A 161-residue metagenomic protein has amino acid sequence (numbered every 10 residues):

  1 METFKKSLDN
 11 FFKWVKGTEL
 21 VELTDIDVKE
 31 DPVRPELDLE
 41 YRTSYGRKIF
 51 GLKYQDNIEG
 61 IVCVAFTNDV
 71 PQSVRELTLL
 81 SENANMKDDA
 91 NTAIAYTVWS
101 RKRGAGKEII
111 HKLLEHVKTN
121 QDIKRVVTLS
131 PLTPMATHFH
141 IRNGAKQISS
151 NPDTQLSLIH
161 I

Functional and structural regions predicted by a protein language model:
M1-D25: Conserved N-terminal entry element of GNAT/NAT acetyltransferase domains
L39-Y54, G60, A65-Q72: A short helix-loop-beta-strand connector motif used in the catalytic cores of GNAT acetyltransferases and, in some
C63-A93: Conserved acyl-donor/pantetheine-binding loop and adjacent beta-alpha core of acyl/acetyltransferases and related
A93-A105: A short, internal acetyl-CoA/4′-phosphopantetheine-binding micro-motif in the GNAT/acyltransferase core
S100, V127-H138: Conserved beta-strand-loop-alpha-helix junction that forms the acyl-donor binding cleft
K102-V117: Conserved acetyl-CoA-binding loop-helix of GNAT-fold acetyltransferases
K146-S157: Conserved catalytic-core motifs of GNAT/GCN5-like acyltransferases
I159-I161: Conserved small/polar residues in nucleotide/adenosyl-binding loops
